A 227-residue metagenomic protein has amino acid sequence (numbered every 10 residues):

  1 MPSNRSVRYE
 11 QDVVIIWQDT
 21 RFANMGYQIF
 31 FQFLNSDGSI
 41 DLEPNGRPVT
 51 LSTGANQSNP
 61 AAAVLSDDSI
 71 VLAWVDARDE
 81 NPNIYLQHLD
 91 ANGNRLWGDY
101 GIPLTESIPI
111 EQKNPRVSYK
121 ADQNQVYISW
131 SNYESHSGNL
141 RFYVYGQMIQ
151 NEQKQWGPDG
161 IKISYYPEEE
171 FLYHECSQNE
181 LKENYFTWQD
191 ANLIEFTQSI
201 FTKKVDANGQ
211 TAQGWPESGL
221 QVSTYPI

Functional and structural regions predicted by a protein language model:
M1-I227: Extracellular, repeat-based ectodomains that mediate carbohydrate processing or recognition
